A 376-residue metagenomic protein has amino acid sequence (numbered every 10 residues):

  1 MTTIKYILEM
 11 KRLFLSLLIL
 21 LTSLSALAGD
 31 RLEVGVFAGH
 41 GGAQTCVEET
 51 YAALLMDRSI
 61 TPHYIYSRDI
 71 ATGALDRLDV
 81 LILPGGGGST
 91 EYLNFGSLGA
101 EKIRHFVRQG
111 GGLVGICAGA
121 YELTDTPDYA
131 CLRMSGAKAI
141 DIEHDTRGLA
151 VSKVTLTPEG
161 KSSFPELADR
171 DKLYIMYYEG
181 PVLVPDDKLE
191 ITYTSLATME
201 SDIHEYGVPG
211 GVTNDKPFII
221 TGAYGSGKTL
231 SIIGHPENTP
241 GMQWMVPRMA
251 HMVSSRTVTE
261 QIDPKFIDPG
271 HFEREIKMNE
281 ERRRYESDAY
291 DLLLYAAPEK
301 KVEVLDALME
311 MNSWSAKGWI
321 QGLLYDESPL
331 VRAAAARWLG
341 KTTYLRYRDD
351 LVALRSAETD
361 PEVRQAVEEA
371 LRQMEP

Functional and structural regions predicted by a protein language model:
K11-L17: Sec-dependent signal peptide recognition, specifically the positively charged N-region followed immediately by
L18-L27: Hydrophobic h-region of N-terminal signal peptides that target proteins for export in Gram-negative bacteria
L27-R77: Aromatic-Pro/Gly-enriched surface loop or interdomain linker that acts as a lid/target-recognition segment
D30-L32, R104, P127-A130, K216 (+2 more regions): Extracellular ligand-binding/catalytic regions of CAZymes and related secreted enzymes and adhesion modules
E49, D79-G86, G115, S231: Structural motif
S89-A168: A glycine-rich, often tryptophan-bearing local segment used as a flexible ligand/cofactor-contacting loop or short
S152-G225, I233, E237-P240: Catalytic beta-strand/loop cores that center a nucleophilic Ser/Cys/Thr and support acyl-enzyme chemistry
G270-E281, D291, E299-S313, W319-Y325 (+3 more regions): Structural detector for internal amphipathic alpha-helices that build alpha-solenoid repeat scaffolds
